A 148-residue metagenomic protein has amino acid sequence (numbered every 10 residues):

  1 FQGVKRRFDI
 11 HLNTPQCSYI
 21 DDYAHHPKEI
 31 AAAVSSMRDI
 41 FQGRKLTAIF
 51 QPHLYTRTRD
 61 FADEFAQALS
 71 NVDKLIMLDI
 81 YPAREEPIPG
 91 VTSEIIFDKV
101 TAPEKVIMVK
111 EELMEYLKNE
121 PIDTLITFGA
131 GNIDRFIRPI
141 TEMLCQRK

Functional and structural regions predicted by a protein language model:
F1-K74: Nucleotide phosphate-binding/pyrophosphate-handling subdomain across enzymes that bind or process nucleotide phosphates
K5, F41, V100, E120-P121 (+1 more regions): A structural signal for short coil/turn segments at secondary-structure junctions
H25, P52-L54, I80-A83, A130-I133: Short glycine-rich anion-binding loops that position phosphate/pyrophosphate groups of nucleotides and phosphorylated
T58-R59, E86-P87, R135-P139: Short glycine-/acidic-enriched loop or helix-start segments at secondary-structure transitions that form or flank
A66-D123: C-terminal helical cap/extension that packs against the catalytic core of soluble nucleotide-cofactor enzymes
T92-V100, P139-K148: A short, gly/pro- and small-residue-rich
E111-M143: A glycine-rich beta-strand to alpha-helix segment that forms a phosphate/ribose-binding loop at ligand/cofactor sites
